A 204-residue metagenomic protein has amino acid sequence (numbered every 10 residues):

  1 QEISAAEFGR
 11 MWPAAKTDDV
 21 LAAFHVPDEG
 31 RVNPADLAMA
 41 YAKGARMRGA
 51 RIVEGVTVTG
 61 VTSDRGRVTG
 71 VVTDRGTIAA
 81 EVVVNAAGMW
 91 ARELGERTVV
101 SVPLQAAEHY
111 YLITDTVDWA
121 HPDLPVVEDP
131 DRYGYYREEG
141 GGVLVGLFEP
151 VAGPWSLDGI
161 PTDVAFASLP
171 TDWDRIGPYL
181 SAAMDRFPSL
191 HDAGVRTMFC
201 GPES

Functional and structural regions predicted by a protein language model:
Q1-A6, S101-L104: A short alpha-helix-loop-beta-strand transition element characteristic of N-terminal alpha/beta dinucleotide-binding
S4, E54-V56, T197: Short loop/edge segments at beta-strand edges and connector loops that shape dinucleotide/nucleotide cofactor-binding
A5, A38, A91, I176-L180: A general structural signal for well-ordered alpha-helical segments in protein cores
L21, A107-Y111, D131-Y133: Short hydrophobic/aromatic beta-strand or adjacent loop that forms the aromatic wall/cage of a ligand/substrate-binding
F24-V82, W90: Helical element adjacent to the flavin cofactor pocket in flavoenzyme catalytic cores
R67, T77, V82, Y111 (+2 more regions): Structural motif
T77-P125: Central helical "cap/lid" subdomain
V100, T116-S204: Active-site lid/adjacent beta-loop-alpha segment flanking the redox-cofactor pocket in flavoenzymes
